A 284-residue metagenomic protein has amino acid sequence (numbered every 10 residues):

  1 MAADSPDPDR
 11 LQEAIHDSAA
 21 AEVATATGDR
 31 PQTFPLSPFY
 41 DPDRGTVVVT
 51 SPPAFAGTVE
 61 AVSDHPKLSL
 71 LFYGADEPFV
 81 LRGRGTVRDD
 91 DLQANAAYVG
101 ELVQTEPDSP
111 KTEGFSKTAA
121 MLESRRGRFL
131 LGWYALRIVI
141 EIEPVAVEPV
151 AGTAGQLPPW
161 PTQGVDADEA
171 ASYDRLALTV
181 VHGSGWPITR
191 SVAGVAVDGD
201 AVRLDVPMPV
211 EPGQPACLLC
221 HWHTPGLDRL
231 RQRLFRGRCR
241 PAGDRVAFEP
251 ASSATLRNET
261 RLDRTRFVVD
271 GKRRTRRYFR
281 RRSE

Functional and structural regions predicted by a protein language model:
M1-E284: Binding-site signature for planar aromatic cofactors or substrates
